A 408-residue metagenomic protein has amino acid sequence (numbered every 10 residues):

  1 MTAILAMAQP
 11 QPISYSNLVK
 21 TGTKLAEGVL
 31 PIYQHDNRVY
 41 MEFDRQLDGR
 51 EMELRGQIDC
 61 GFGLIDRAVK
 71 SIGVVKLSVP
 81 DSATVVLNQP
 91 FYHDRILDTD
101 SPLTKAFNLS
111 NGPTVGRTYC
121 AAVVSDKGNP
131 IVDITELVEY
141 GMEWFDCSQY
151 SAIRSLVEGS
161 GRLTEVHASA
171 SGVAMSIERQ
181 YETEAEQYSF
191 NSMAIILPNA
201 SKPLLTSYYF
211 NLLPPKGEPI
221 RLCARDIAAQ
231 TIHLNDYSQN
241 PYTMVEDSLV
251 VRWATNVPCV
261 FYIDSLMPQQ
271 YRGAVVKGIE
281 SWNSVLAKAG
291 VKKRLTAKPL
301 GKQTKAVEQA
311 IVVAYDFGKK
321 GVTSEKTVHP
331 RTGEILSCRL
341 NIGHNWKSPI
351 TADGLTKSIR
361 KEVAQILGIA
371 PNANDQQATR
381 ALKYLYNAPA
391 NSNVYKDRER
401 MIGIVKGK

Functional and structural regions predicted by a protein language model:
M1-P10: Bacterial Sec-dependent N-terminal signal peptides
P10-M267, V285, P299-I359, L367 (+1 more regions): Auxiliary tRNA-acceptor-end handling modules of aminoacyl-tRNA synthetases
M41, Y271, P371: Active-site neighborhood of thiol-dependent amide/isopeptide-bond enzymes
D48, P268-R294: Zn2+-dependent metallopeptidase catalytic core
A287-L300, A373-Q376: Surface-exposed patches in mature extracellular/periplasmic domains of secreted proteins
E362-Q377: Catalytic Zn2+-binding segment of zinc metalloproteases
A378, A390: Conserved structured catalytic cores and adjacent interaction surfaces of nucleotide-binding/hydrolyzing enzymes
